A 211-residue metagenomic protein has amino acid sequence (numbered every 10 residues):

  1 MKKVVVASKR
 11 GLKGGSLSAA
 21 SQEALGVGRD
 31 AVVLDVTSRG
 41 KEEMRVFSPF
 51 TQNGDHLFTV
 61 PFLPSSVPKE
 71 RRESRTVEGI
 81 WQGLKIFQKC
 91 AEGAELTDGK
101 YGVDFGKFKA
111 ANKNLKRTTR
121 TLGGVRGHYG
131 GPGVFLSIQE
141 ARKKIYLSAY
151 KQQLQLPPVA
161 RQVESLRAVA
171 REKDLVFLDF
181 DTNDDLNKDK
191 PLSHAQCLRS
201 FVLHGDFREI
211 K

Functional and structural regions predicted by a protein language model:
M1-K211: Charged, low-complexity intrinsically disordered segments
